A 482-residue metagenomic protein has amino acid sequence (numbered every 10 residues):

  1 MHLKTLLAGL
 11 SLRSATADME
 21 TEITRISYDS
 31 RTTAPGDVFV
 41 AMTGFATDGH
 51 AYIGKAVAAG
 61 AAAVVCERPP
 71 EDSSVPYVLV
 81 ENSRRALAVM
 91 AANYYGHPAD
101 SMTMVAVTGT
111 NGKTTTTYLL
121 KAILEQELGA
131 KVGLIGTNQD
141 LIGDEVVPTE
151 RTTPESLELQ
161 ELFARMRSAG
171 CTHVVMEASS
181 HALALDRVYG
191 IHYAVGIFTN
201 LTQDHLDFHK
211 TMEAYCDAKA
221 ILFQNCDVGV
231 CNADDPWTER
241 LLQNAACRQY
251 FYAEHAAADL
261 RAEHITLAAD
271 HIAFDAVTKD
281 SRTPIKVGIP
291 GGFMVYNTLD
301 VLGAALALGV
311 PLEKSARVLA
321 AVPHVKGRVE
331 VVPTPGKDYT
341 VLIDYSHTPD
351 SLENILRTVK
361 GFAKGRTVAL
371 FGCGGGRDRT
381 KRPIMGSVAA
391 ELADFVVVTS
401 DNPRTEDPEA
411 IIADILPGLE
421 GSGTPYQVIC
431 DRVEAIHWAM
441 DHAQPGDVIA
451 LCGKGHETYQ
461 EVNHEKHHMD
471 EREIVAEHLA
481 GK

Functional and structural regions predicted by a protein language model:
M1-L12, P35-V38, A51, R85 (+4 more regions): ATP-dependent carboxylate-amine ligase
M1-V89, V228, A258, T266 (+6 more regions): N-terminal leader/targeting and accessory segments in enzymes
L7-L10, L87-A233, W237-A245, F362-A363: Phosphate-binding loop of NTP-binding sites
V38, A63, V195, V228 (+2 more regions): Well-ordered beta-strand positions
A58, A62-R68, G229-A233, L370-F371 (+1 more regions): Short internal beta-strands
C66, E81, G136, A178 (+4 more regions): Short loop/edge segments at beta-strand edges and connector loops that shape dinucleotide/nucleotide cofactor-binding
C66-P69, A178, N200, A233 (+2 more regions): Short secondary-structure boundary segments
P70-S74, A169, A184, Y193-T340 (+2 more regions): Acidic, Mg2+-coordinating active-site environments of NTP-dependent enzymes
